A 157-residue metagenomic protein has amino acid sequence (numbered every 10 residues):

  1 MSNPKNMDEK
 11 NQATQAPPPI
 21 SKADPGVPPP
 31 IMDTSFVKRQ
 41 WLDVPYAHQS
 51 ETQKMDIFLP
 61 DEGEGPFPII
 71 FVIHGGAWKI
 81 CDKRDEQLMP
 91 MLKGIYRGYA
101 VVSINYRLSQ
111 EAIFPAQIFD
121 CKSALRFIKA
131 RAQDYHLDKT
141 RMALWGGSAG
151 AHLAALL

Functional and structural regions predicted by a protein language model:
T14-G65: N-terminal cap/lid segment of alpha/beta-hydrolase-fold proteins
P66-G76: Short beta-strand element of the alpha/beta-hydrolase
G76, A100, N105-S109: Short beta-to-alpha linker loops that shape the active-site pocket of alpha/beta-hydrolase fold enzymes
I80-R84, E111-A112: Short N-terminal helix/helix-N-cap motif within the alpha/beta-hydrolase-1
R84-V102: Short amphipathic alpha-helix adjacent to the substrate-entry channel of hydrolases
A112-Q133: Alpha/beta-hydrolase active-site loop
K129-S148: Gly/Ser-rich "nucleophile elbow"/oxyanion-hole loop immediately N-terminal to the catalytic nucleophile in hydrolases
G146-L156: Glycine-rich nucleophile elbow surrounding the catalytic serine of serine-hydrolase chemistry
